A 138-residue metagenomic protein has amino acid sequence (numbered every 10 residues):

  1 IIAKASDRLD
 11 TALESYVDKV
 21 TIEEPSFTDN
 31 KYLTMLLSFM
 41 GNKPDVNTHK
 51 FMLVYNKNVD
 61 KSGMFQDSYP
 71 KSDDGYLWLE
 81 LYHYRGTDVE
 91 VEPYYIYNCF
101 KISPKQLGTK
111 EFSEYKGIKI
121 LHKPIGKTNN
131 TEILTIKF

Functional and structural regions predicted by a protein language model:
I1-E23: Transition segment at domain starts
T21-G86: Short helix-loop boundary/capping segments
S26, C99-S103, K137: Generic structural detector for well-ordered beta-strands
Y32-T34, Y97-C99, I133: Intrinsic-disorder/low-complexity, polar/charged segments enriched in Ser/Thr/Lys/Arg/Asp/Glu/Gln
D45-N47, E114, N130: Short loop/turn segments at connectors of secondary-structure elements within structured domains
Y82-P124: Short, solvent-exposed, Trp/other aromatic-anchored flexible loops in extracytoplasmic proteins
G126-F138: Short beta-strand elements
